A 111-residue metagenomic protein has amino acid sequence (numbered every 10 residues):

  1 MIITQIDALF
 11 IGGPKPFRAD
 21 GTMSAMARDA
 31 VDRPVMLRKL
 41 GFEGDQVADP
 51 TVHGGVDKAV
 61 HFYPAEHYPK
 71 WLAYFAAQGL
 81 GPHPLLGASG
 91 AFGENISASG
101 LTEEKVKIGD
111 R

Functional and structural regions predicted by a protein language model:
M1-I108: Electropositive, beta-rich accessory/interaction domains or terminal extensions that provide binding surfaces
R111: Glycine-rich active-site loops that engage anionic ligands at enzyme catalytic sites
